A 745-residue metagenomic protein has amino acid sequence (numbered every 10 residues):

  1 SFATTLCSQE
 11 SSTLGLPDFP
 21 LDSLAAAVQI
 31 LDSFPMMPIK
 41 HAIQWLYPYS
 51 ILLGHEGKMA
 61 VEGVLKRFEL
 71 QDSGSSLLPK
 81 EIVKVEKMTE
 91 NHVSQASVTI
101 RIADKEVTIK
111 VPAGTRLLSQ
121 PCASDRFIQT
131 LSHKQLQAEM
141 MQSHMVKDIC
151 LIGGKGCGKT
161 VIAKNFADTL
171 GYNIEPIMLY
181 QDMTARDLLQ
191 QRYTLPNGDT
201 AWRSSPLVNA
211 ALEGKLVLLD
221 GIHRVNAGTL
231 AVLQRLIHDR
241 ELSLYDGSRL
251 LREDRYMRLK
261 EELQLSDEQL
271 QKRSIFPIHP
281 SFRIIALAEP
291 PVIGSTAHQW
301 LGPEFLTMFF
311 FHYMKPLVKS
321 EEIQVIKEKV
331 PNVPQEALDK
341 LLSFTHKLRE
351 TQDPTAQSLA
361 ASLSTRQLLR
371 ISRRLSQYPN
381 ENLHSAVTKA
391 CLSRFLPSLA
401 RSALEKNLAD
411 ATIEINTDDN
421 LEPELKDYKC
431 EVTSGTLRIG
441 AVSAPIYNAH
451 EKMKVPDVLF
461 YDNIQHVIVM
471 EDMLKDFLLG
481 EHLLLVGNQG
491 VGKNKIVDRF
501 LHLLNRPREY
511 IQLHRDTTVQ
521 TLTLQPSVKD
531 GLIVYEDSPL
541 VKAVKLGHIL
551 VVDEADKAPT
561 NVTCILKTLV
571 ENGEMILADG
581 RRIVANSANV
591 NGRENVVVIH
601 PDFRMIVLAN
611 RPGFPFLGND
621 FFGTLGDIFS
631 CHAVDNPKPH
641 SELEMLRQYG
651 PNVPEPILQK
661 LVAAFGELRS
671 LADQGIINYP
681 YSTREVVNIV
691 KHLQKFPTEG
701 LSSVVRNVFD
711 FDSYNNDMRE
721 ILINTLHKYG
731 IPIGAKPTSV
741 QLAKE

Functional and structural regions predicted by a protein language model:
S1, Y193-T194, L216, V225-V292 (+5 more regions): Conserved catalytic/switch belt of AAA+ P-loop NTPases
S1-T130, K134, A138, P280-R283 (+5 more regions): Alpha-helical lid/collar subdomain of P-loop NTPases
S23, C157, Q181-T184, R224-V225 (+12 more regions): Conserved nucleotide-binding/hydrolysis micro-motifs of P-loop NTPases
S132-H133, M140-V146, K155, N209-L212 (+4 more regions): Phosphate-binding P-loop
A138-M141, L195-L218, L265-F276, E471-D476 (+2 more regions): Conserved alpha-helical scaffold flanking the Walker A/P-loop in AAA+ ATPase domains
M145-Q181, V232-Q234, D239, H482-L513 (+1 more regions): Walker A/P-loop
G153, D220-G221, G487, D553-E554: The Walker A (P-loop) glycine that initiates the GxxxxGKT/S ATP-binding motif of P-loop NTPases
T169-G198, L503-G531: AAA+/P-loop NTPase substrate/partner-engagement loops
